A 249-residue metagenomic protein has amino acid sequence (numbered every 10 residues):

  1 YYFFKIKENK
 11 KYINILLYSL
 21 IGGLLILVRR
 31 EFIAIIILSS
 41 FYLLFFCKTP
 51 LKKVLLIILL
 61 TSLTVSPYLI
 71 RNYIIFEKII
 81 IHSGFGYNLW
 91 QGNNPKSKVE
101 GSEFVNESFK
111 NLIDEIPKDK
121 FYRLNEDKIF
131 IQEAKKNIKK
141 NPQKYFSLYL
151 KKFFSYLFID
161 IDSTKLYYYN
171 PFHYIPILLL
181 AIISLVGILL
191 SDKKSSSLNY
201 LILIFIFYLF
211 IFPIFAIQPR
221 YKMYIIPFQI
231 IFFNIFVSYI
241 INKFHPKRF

Functional and structural regions predicted by a protein language model:
Y1-L17, L44-C47: Membrane-interface transmembrane helices that cradle and orient dolichyl/undecaprenyl
Y12-N14, K48-L59, F249: Membrane-interfacial entry segments at the cytosolic side of transmembrane helices
N14-R29, S39-S40, L60-T64, Y68-L69: Membrane-interface alpha helices of multi-pass inner-membrane proteins
L17, E31-F46, Y224, V237: Transmembrane-embedded, aromatic-rich helix segments that form part of the hydrophobic channel/pocket engaging
I26, Y68-I70, F158, L190 (+1 more regions): Transmembrane-helix signature of polytopic, lipid-linked glycan biosynthesis machinery
I26-E31, I35, L166-Y169, N199 (+1 more regions): Membrane-interface catalytic loops of GT-C/OST-like multi-pass glycosylation enzymes that act
F76-F154: Membrane-proximal stem/loop segments at transmembrane-domain junctions that anchor or position
F130, K136-Y208: Membrane-interface anchor segments at the N-terminal boundary of transmembrane helices in multi-pass membrane enzymes
